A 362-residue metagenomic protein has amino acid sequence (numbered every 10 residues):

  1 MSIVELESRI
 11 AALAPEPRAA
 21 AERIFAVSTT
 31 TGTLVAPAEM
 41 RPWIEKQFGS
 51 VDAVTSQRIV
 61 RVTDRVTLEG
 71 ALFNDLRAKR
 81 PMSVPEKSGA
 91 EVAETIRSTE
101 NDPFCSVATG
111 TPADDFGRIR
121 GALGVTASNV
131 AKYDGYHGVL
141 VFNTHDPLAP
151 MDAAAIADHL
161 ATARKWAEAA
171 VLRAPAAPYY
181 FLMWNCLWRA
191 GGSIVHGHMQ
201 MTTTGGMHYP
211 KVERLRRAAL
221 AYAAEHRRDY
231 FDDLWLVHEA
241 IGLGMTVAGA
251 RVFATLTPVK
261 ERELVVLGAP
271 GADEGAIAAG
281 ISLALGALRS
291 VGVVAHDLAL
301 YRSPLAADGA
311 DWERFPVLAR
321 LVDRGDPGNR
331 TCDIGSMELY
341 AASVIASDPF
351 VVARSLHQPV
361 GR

Functional and structural regions predicted by a protein language model:
M1-R362: HIT superfamily nucleotide-processing domains
